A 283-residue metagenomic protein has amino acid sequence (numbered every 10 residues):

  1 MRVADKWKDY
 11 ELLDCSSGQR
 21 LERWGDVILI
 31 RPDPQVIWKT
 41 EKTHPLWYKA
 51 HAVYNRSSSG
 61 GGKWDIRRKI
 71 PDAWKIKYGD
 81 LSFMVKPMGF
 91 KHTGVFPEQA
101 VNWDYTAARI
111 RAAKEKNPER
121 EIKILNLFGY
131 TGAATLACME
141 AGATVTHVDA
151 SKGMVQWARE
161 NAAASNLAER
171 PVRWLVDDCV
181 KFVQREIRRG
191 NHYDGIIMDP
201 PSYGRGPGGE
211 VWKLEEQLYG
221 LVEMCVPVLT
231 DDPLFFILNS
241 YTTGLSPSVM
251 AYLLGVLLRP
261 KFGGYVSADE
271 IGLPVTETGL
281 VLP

Functional and structural regions predicted by a protein language model:
W7-E22, L29-P97, D104: Non-catalytic substrate-recognition/targeting regions of SAM-dependent transferases
P97-P118: Conserved alpha-helix/loop element of class I SAM-dependent methyltransferases that forms part of the SAM/SAH-binding
E119-Y130: Conserved class I S-adenosyl-L-methionine
T131-A143: Conserved SAM-binding loop of SAM-dependent methyltransferases across substrates and taxa, primarily the Class I
T144-D149: Conserved SAM-binding motif I beta-strand of class I
S151-I197: S-adenosyl-L-methionine
E216-D232: A short glycine-rich, Lys/Arg-flanked "PGG" loop and its adjoining helix->strand segment in the class I
P233-P283: C-terminal catalytic and target-recognition region of SAM-dependent MTase-like enzymes, primarily methyltransferases
